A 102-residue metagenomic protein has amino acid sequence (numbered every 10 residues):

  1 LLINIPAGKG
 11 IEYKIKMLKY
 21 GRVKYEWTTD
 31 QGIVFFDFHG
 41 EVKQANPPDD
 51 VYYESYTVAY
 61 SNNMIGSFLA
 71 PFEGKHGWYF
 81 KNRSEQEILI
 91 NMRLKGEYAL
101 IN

Functional and structural regions predicted by a protein language model:
L1-N102: Acidic, Ser/Thr/Pro
